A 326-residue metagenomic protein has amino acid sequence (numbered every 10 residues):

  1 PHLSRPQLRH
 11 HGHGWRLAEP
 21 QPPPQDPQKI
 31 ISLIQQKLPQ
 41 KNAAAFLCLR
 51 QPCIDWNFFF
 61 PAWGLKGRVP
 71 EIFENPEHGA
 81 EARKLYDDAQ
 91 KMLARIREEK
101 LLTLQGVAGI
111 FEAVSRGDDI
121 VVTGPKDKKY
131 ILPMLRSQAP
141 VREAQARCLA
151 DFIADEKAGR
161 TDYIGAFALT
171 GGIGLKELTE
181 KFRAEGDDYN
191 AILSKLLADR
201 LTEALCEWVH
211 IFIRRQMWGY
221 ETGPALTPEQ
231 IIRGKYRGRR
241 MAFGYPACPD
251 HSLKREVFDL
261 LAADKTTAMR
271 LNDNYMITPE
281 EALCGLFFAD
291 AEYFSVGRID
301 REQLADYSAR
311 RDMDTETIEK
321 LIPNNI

Functional and structural regions predicted by a protein language model:
P1-A191, L196, M217: Active-site loops and adjacent core secondary-structure elements that bind or stabilize anionic groups
R147-A150, A158-I326: C-terminal accessory domains/tails appended to large, multi-domain proteins
